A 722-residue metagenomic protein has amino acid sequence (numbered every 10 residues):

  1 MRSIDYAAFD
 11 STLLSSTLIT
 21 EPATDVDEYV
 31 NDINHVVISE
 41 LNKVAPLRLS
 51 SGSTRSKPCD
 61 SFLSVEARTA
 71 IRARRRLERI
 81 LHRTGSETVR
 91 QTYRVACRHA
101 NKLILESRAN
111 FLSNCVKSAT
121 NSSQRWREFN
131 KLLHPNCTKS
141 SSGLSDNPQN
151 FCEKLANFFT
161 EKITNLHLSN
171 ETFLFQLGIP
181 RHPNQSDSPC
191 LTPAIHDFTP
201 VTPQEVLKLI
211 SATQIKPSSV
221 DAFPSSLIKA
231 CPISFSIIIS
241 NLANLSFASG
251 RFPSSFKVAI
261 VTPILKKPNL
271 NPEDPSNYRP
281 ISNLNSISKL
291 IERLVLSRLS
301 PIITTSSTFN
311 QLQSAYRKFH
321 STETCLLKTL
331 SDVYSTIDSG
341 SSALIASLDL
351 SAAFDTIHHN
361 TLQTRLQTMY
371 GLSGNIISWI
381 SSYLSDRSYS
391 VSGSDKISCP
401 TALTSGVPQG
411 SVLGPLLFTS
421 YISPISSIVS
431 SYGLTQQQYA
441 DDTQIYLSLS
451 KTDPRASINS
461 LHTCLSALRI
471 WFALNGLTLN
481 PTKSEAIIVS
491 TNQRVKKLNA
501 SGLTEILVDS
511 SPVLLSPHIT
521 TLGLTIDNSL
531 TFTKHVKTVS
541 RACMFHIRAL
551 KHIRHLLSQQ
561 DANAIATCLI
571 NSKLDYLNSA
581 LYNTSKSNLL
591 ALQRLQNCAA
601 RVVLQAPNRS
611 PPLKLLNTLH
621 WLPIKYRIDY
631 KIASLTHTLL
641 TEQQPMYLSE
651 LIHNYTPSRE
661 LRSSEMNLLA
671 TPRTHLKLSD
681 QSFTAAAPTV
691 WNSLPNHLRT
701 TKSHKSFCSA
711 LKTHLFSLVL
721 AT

Functional and structural regions predicted by a protein language model:
M1-G143: Arg/Lys-enriched, amphipathic patches
R2-S39, S510-A580: Basic, alpha-helical interaction scaffolds
Y6-F9, T17, E21-V26, N31 (+12 more regions): Surface-exposed loop/turn segments and immediately adjacent short secondary-structure elements within folded domains
F159, T192-P408, L447-S448, T636: Conserved pre-catalytic core of RNA-dependent polymerases
H196, D395, T463, T478-P517: Short, conserved micro-motifs composed of acidic
S219, V258-V261, R279, Q313 (+9 more regions): Catalytic palm active-site di-aspartate
I487-R494, L619-L668: A glycine-rich beta-turn/hairpin centered on an aromatic-Pro dipeptide
